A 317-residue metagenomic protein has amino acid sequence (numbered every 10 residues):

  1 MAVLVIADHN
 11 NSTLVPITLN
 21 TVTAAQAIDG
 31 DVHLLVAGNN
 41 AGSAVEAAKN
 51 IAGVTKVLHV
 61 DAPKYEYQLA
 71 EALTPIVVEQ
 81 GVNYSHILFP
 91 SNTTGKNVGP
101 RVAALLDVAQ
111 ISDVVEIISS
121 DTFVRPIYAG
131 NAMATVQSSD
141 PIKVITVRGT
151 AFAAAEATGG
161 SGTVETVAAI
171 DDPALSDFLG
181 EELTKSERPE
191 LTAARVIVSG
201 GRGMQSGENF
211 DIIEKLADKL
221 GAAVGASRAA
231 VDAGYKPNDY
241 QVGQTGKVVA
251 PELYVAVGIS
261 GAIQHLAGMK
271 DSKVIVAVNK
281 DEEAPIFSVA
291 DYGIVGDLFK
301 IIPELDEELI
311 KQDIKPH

Functional and structural regions predicted by a protein language model:
M1-H317: N-terminal glycine-rich FAD/FM-binding segment characteristic of electron-transfer flavoproteins
